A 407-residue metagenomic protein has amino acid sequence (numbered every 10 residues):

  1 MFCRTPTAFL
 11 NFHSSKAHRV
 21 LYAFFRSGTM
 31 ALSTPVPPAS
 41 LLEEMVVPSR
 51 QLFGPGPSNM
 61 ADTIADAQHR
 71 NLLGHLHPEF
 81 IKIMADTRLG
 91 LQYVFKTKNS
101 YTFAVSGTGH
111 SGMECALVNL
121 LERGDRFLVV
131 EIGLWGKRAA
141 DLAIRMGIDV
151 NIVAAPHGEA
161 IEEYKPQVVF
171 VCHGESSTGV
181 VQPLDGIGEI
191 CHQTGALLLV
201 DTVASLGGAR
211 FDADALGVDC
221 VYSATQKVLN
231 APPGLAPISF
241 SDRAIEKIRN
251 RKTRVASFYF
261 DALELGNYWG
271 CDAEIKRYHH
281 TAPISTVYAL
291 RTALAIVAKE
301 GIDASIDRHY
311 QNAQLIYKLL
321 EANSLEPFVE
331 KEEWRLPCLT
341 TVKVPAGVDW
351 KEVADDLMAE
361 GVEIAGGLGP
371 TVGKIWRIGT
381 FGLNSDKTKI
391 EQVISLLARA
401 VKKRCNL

Functional and structural regions predicted by a protein language model:
A31-P78: N-terminal "arm"/small-domain region of PLP-dependent enzymes with the aminotransferase-like
N59-M60, Q226-Y317: Active-site C-terminal subdomain of aminotransferase-like
A67-C115, L134, R138-I144: Conserved N-terminal alpha-helix of the aminotransferase class I/II PLP-enzyme fold
L121-K137: Conserved PLP-anchoring active-site segment centered on the Schiff-base-forming lysine
G158-S205, C220, V228: Active-site phosphate-binding strand-loop segment of PLP-dependent enzymes
D214-Q226, A236: Conserved active-site segment immediately N-terminal to the catalytic lysine that forms the internal aldimine
E326-L357: Conserved PLP-binding catalytic core of the aspartate aminotransferase-like
P370, K374-L407: PLP-dependent enzyme catalytic core of the Aspartate aminotransferase-like
